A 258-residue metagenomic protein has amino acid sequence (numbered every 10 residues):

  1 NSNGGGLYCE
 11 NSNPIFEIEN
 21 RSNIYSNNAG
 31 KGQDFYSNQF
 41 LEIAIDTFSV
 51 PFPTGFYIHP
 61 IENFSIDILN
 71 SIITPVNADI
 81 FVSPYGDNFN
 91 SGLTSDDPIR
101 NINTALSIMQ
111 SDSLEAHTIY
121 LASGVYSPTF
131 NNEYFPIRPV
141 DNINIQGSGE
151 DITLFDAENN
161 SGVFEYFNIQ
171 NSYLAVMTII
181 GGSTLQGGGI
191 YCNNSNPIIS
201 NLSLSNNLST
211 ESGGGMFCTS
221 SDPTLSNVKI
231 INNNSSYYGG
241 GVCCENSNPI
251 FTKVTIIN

Functional and structural regions predicted by a protein language model:
N1, R21-A29, F40, D46-I58 (+13 more regions): Beta-rich extracellular carbohydrate-active architectures
N1-C9, A29-N38, N131-P136, A157-E165 (+3 more regions): Extracellular beta-strand/beta-solenoid scaffold signature
N3, K31, A78, E115-H117 (+6 more regions): Residue-level signal for beta-strand positions within conserved beta-sheet cores that form or flank
L7-I24, Q39-G55, N70-N77, S111-H117 (+5 more regions): Surface-exposed loop/turn motifs in large extracellular/passenger domains
S37-N38, N63-F64, S71-T74, D96 (+2 more regions): Extracellular low-complexity Ser/Thr/Asn/Gly-rich intrinsically disordered segments
S65-T104, V125: Right-handed parallel beta-helix/beta-solenoid
N103-L106, S111-I143, E150-T153, N159: N-terminal extracellular ligand-recognition/capping segment immediately after the signal peptide
T129-F130, D141-Q186: Right-handed parallel beta-helix/beta-spiral solenoid domain characteristic of secreted/periplasmic
